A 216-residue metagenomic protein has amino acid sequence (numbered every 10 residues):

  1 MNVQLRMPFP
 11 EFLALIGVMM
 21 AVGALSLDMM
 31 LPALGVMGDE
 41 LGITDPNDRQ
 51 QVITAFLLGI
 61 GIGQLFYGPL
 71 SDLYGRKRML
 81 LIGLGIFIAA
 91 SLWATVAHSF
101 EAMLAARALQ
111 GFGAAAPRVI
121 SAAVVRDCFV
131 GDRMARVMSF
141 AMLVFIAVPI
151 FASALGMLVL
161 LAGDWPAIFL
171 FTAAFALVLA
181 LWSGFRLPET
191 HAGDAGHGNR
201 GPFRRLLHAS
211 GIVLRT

Functional and structural regions predicted by a protein language model:
N2-L5, H191-T216: Juxtamembrane intracellular "pre-TM" segments in multi-pass secondary transporters
E11-I43, Y67: Extracytoplasmic
D28, L57-L65, P149-I150: Residue-level signature of mid-helix packing/kink "hotspots" within the transmembrane helices of 12-pass Major
A33-I62: Extracellular/periplasmic helix-loop-helix junction of adjacent transmembrane segments in MFS-like secondary
I43, G75, V96-A102, G113 (+1 more regions): Helix-breaking motifs and short loop linkers at transmembrane-helix boundaries and internal kinks in secondary membrane
I62-E101: Conserved MFS/SLC helix-loop-helix module at the cytosolic interface between two early adjacent transmembrane helices
A102, G131, R136-A192: Helix-loop-helix hairpin linking two adjacent transmembrane segments in secondary transporters
A106-F145: Cytoplasmic helix-loop-helix junction between adjacent transmembrane helices in 12-TM secondary transporters
